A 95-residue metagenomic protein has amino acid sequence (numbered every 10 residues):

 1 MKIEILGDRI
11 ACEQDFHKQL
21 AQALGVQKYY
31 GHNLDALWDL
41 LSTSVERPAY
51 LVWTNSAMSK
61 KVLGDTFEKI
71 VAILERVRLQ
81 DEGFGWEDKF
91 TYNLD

Functional and structural regions predicted by a protein language model:
M1-D95: Positively charged, polar, low-complexity stretches
